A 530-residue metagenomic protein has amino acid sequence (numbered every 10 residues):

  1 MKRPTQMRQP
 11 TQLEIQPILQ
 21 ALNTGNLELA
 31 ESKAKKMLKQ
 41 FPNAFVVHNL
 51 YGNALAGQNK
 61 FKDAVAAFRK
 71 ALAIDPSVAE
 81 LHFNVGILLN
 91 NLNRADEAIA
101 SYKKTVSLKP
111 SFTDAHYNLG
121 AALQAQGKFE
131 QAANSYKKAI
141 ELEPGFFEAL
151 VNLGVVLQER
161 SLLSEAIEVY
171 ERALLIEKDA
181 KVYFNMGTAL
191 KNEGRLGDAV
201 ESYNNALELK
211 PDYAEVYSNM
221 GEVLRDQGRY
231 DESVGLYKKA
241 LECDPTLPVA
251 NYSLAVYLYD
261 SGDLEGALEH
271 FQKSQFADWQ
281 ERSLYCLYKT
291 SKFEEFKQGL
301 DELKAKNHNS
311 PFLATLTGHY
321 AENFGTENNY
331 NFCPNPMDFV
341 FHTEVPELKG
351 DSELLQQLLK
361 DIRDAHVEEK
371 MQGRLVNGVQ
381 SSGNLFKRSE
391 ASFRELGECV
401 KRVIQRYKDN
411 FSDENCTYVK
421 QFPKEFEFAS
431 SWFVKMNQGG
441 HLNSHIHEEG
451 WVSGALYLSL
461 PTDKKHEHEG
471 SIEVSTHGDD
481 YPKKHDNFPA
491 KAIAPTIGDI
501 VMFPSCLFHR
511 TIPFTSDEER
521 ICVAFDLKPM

Functional and structural regions predicted by a protein language model:
L19, N23, V46-G57, E80-N91 (+6 more regions): Conserved alpha-helical positions within TPR/SEL1-like repeat arrays
Q40, I74, L108, L142 (+5 more regions): Structural marker of alpha-solenoid helical repeat scaffolds
N219, R225-G228, A240-N323: Alpha-helical protein-protein interaction scaffolds
T326-K420, H441: Non-heme Fe(II)/2-oxoglutarate
A391-R394, E398-K401, Q405-M502, I512-M530: Catalytic core of non-heme Fe(II) oxygenases with the double-stranded beta-helix
